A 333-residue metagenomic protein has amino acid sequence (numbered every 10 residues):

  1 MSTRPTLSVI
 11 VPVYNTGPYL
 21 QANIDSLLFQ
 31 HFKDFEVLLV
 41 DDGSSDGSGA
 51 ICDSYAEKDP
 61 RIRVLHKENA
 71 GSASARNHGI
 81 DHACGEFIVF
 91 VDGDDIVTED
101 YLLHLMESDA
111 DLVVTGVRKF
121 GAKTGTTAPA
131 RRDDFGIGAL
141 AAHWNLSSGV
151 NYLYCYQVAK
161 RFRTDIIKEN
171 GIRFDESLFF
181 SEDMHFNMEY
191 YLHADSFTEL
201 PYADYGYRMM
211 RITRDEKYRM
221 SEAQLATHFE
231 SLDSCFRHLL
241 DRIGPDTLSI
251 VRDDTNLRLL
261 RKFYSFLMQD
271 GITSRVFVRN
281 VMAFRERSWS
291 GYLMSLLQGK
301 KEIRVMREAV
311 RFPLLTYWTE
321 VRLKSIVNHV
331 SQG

Functional and structural regions predicted by a protein language model:
P5-S8, S26, E36, H185: Cell-envelope/extracellular polymer assembly enzymes that use nucleotide-activated donors
N15-F29: Short, well-formed alpha-helical segments that are part of the catalytic scaffolds of diverse glycosyltransferases
S26, D41-A50, D92: A conserved acidic beta->alpha catalytic loop
D34-G43, R63-E68, G93: Short beta-strand/loop segment that forms part of the nucleotide-sugar
K67-A83: Glycine-rich, basic loop-to-helix element that forms the pyrophosphate-binding segment of sugar-nucleotide handling
S72, G93-L200, Y205-A226, D233: Donor-binding/catalytic cores of nucleotide-activated saccharide and glycerol-phosphate transferases/polymerases
I88: Short aromatic/hydrophobic "clamp" motif used to bind/position activated sugar donors
Q269-G333: Membrane-interface aromatic/basic loop that binds lipid-linked glycans or pyrophosphate carriers, typified by
